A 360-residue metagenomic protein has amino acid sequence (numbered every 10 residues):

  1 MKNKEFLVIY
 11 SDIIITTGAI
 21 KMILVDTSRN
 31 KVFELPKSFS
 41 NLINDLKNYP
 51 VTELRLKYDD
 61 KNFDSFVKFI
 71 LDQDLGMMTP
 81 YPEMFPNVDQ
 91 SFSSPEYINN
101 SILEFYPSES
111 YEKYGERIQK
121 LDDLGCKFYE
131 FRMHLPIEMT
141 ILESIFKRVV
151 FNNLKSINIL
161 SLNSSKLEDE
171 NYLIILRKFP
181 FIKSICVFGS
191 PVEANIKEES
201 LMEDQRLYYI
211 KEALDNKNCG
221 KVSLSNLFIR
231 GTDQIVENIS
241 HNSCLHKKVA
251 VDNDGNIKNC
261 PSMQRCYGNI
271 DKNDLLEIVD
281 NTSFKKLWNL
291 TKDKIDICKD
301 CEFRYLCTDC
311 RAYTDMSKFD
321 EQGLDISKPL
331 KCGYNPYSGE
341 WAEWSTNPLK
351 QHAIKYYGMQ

Functional and structural regions predicted by a protein language model:
M1-L46: Acidic, low-complexity/disordered tracts enriched in E/D and polar residues
K2-L7, F181-C260, L306-D309: A C-terminal junction/extension of Radical SAM enzymes
K31-Y129, E143, K147, S184 (+1 more regions): Long, charge-rich, low-complexity alpha-helical segments
F105-P107, M133-L135, I159-L162, V187-P191: Concave beta-strand-loop units of leucine-rich repeat
Y209-F228, S262-E302, T308: C-terminal accessory region of radical SAM enzymes
K294-D315, L330-Y337: Local cysteine-cluster metal-coordination motifs and their immediate loop/turn environment, predominantly Fe-S cluster
M316-S327: Short linker/helix segments within small regulatory modules
I326-Q360: Short Fe-S-cluster ligation motifs
